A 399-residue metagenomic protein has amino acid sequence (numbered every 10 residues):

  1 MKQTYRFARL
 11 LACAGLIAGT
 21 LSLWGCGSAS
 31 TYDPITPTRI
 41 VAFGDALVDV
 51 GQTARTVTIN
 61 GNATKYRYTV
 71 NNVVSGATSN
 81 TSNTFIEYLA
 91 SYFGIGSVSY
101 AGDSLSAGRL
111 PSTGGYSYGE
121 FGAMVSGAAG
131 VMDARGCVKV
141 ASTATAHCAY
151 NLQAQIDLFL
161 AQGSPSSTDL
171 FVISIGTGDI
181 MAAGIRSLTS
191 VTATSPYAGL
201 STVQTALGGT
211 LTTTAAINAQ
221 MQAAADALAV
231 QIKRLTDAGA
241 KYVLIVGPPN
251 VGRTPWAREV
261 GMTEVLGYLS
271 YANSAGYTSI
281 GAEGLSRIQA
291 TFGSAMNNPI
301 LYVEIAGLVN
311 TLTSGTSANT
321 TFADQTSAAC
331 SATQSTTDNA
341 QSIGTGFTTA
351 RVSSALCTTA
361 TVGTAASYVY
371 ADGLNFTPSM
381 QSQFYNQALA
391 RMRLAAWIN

Functional and structural regions predicted by a protein language model:
K2-C13: Bacterial N-terminal signal peptides that target proteins for export
A8-L10, T20, G346: Compositionally biased, intrinsically disordered low-complexity segments
L21-G25: C-terminal motif of bacterial Sec signal peptides marking the signal peptidase cleavage site
C26-N399: Conserved active-site regions of diverse hydrolases
